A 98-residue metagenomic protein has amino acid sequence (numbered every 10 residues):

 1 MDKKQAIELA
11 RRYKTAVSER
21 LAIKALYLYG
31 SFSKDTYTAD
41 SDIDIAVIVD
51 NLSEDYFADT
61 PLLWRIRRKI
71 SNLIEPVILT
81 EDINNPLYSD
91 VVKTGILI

Functional and structural regions predicted by a protein language model:
M1-A25, S33-A39, D50-I98: Catalytic core of pol beta-like nucleotidyltransferases
S41-I43: Short glycine- and acidic-residue-rich catalytic loops of nucleotidyl-transferase/cyclase enzymes
